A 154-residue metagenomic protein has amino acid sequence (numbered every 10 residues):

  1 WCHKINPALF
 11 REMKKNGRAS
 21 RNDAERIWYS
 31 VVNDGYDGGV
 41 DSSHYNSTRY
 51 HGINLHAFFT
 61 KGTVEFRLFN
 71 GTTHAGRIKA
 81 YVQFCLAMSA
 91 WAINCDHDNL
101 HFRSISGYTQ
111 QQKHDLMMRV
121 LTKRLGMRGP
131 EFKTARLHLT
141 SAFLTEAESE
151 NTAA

Functional and structural regions predicted by a protein language model:
W1-A154: C-terminal accessory/tail domains of diverse enzymes
